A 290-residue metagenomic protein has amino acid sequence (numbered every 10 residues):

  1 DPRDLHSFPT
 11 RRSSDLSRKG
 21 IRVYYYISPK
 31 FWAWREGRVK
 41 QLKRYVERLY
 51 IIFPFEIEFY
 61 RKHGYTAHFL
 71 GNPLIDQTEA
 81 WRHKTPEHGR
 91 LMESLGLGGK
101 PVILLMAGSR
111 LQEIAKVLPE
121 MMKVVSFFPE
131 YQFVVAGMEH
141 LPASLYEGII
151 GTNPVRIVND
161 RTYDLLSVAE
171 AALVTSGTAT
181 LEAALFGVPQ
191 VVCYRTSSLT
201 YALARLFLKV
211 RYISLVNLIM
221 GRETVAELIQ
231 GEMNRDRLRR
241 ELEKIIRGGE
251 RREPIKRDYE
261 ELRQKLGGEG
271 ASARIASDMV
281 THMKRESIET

Functional and structural regions predicted by a protein language model:
R3-T290: Nucleotide-activated sugar donor-binding and catalytic core shared by glycosyltransferases and related lipid-linked
